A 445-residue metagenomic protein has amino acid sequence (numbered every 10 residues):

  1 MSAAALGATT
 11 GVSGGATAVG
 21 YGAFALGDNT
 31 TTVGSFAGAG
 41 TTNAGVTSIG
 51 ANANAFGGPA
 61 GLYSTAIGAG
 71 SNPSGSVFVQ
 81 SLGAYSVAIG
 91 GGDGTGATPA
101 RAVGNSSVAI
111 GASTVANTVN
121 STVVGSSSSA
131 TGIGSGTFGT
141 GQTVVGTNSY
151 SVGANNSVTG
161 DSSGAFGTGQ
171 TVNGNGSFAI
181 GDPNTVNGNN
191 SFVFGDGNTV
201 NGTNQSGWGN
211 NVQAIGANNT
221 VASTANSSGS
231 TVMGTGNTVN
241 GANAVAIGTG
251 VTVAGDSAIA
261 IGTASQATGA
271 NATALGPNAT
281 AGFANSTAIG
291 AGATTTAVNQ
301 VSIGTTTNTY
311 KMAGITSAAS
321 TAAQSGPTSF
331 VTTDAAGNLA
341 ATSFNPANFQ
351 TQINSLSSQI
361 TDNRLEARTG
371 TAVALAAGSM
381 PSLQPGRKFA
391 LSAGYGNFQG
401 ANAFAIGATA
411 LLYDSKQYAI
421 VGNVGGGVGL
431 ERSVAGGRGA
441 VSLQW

Functional and structural regions predicted by a protein language model:
M1-T351, G407-K416, G425-E431, A440-Q444: Small/polar residue-rich beta-strand/coil "junction" motifs that cap repeat-based extracellular fibers
A335, S343-W445: Beta-stranded membrane pore/translocator domains
